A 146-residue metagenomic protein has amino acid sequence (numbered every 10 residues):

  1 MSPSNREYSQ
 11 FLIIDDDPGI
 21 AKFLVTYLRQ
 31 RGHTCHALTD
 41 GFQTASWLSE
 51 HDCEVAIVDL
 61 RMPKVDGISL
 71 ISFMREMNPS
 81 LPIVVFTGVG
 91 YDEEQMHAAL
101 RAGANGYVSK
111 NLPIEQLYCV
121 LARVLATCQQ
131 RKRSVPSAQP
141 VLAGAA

Functional and structural regions predicted by a protein language model:
A21, P63: The feature encodes the CheY-like receiver
A37-V55: Acidic, metal-coordinating helix/loop segments flanking the phosphotransfer/catalytic sites of two-component signaling
T39-D40, D66-S69: Acidic catalytic/metal-coordinating carboxylates
S46, I68-S80: Short amphipathic alpha-helix used as the core "switch/output" element in two-component signaling
D59: Active-site residues of response regulator receiver
S69, G90-G106: Alpha4 helix (beta4-alpha4-beta5 surface) of REC/receiver domains from two-component response regulators
F86-T87: Hydrophobic/aromatic residues positioned on beta-strands within the core alpha/beta folds
E94-Q95, L112-A122: C-terminal output helix
